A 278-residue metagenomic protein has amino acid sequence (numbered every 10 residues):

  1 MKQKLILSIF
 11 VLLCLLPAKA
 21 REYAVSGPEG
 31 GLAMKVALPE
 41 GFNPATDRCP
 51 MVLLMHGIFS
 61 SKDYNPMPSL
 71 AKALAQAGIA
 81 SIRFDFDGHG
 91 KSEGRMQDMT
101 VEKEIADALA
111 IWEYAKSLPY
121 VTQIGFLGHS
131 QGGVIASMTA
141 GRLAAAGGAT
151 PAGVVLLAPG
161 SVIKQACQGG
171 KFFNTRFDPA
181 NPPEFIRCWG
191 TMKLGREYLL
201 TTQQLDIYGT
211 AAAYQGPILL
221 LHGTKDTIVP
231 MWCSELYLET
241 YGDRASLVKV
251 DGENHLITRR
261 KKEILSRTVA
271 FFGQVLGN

Functional and structural regions predicted by a protein language model:
K19-T46: N-terminal cap/lid segment of alpha/beta-hydrolase-fold proteins
E29-L32, V134, T139-G141, G147-L236 (+2 more regions): The alpha/beta-hydrolase serine catalytic core
D47-G57: Short beta-strand element of the alpha/beta-hydrolase
I58, D85-R95, G160, E253: Short beta-to-alpha linker loops that shape the active-site pocket of alpha/beta-hydrolase fold enzymes
F59-A71, F86, W232: The serine-hydrolase catalytic nucleophile loop
K62-D63, H89-P119: Catalytic nucleophile-loop/oxyanion-hole region of alpha/beta-hydrolase and closely related hydrolase-like folds
A71-E93: Conserved alpha/beta-hydrolase
P119-S130: Alpha/beta-hydrolase fold nucleophile elbow
